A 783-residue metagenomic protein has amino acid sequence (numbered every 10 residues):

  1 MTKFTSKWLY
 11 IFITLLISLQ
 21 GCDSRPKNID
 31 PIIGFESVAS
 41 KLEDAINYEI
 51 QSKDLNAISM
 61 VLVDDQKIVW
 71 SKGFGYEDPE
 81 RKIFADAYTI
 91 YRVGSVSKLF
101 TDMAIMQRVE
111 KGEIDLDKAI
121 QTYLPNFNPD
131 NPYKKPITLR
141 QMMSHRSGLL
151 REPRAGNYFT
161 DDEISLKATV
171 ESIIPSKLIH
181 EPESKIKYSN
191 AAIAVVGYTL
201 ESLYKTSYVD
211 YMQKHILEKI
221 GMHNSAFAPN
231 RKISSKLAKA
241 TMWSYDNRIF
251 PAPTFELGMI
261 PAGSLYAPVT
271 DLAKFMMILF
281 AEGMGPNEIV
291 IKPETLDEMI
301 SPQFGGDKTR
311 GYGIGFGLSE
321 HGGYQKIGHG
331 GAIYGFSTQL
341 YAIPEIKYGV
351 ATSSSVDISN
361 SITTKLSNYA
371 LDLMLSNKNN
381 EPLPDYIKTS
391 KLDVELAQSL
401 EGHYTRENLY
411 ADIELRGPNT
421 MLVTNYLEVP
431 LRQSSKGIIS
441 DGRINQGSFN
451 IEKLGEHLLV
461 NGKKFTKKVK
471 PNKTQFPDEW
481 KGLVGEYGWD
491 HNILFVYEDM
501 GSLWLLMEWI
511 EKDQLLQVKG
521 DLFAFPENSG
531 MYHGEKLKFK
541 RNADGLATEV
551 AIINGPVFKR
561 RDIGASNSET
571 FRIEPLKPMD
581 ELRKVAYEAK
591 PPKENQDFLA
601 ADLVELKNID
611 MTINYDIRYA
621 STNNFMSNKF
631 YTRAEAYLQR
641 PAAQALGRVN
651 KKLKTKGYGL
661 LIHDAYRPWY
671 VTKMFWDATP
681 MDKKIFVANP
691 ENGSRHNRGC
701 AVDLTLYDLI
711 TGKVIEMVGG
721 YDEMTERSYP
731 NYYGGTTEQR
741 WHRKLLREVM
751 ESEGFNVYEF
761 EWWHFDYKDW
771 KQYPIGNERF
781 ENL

Functional and structural regions predicted by a protein language model:
M1-L9: Bacterial N-terminal signal peptides that target proteins for export
Y10-S18: Bacterial N-terminal signal peptides
C22-K72, E201, T206, D210-K214 (+5 more regions): Catalytic loop of the DD-peptidase/beta-lactamase superfamily, centered on the K-T-G motif and neighboring
N28, N47, Y76-N190, G197 (+4 more regions): Active-site-proximal loop and beta-strand segments within enzyme catalytic domains
A57-M60, P132, A226-F227, P286-E288 (+2 more regions): Surface-exposed patches in mature extracellular/periplasmic domains of secreted proteins
V63-D65, Q121-F127, G659-A678: Acidic helix-start/capping segments at beta-turn-to-alpha-helix junctions
A85-Y88, S176-P182, I193-A194, A252-A262 (+6 more regions): Flexible glycine/proline-enriched surface loops and loop-helix/loop-strand junctions
S568-H663, A678-F760, D769-L783: Extracytoplasmic cell-surface/polysaccharide-interacting catalytic and binding patches
